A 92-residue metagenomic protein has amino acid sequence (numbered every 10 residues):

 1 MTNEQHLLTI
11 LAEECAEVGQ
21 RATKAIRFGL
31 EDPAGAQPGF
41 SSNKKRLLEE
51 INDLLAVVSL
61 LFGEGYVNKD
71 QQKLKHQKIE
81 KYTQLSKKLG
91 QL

Functional and structural regions predicted by a protein language model:
M1-I51, L55-L92: Flexible "arm" and connector segments at domain edges
